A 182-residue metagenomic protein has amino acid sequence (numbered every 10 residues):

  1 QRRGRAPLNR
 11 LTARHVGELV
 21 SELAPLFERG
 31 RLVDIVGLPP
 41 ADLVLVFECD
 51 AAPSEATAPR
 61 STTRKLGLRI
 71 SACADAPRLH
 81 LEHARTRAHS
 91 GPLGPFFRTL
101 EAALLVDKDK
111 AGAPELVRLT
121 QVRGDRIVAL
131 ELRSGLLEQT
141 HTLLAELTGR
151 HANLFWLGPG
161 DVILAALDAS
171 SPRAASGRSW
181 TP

Functional and structural regions predicted by a protein language model:
R2-R3, P53-P182: Phosphate/anion-contacting hairpin/loop surfaces
G4-R69: Extreme N-terminal "head/tail" segments of very large remodeling/mechanoenzyme assemblies
